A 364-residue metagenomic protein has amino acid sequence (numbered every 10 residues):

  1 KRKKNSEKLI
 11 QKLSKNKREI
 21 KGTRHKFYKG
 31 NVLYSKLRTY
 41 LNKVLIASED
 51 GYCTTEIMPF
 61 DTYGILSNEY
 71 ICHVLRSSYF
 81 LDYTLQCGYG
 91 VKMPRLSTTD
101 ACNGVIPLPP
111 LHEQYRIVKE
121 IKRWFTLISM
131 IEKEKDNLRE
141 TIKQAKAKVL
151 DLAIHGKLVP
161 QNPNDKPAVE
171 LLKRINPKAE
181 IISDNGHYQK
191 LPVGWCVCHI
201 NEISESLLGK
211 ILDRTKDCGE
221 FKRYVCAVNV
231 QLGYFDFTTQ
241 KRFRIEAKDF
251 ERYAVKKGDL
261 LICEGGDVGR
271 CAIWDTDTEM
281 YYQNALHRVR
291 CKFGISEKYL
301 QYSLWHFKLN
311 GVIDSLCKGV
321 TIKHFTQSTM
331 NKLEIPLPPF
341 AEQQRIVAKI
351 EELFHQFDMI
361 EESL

Functional and structural regions predicted by a protein language model:
K1-K29, S48, D184-G186, N201-R214 (+1 more regions): Sequence-specific dsDNA recognition surfaces
K3, H25-K26, V44-T55, G64-I65 (+7 more regions): Short, surface-exposed loop/turn microsegments at beta-strand edges and helix-strand junctions
Y34-S35, I262-C263: A generic structural signal for residues embedded in beta-strands
L37, G51-M58, Y89-P109, M280-H287 (+2 more regions): A short glycine-rich beta-alpha junction/loop motif
I71, C102-E132, L300, N331-E361: Amphipathic alpha-helical segments
Y115, E134, L138, K148 (+4 more regions): Non-catalytic DNA-recognition/assembly elements of restriction-modification systems
R123-T126, M130-L172, E352-L364: Short amphipathic coiled-coil heptad-repeat segments
